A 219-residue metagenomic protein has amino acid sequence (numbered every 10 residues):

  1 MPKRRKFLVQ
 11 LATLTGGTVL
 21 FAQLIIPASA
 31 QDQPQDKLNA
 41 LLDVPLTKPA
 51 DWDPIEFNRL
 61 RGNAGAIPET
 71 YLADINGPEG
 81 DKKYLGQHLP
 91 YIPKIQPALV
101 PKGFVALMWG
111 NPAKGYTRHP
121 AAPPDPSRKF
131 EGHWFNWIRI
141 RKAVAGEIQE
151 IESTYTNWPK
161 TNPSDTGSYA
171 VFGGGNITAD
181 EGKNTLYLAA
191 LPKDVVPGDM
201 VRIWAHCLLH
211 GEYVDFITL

Functional and structural regions predicted by a protein language model:
M1, A22-Y84: C-terminal segment of N-terminal export signals and the immediately downstream linker at the start of the mature
L8-S29: N-terminal export signals
P101-V105: Structural beta-strand segments of beta-rich domains
W109-E131: Short amphipathic, basic-aromatic surface patches that mediate peripheral association with negatively charged
R141-Y187: Extended, solvent-exposed segments with strong compositional bias
P192-G198: Surface-exposed, short loops/turns at beta-strand junctions within beta-sandwich domains
G198-L208: Short, aromatic- and glycine-rich surface loops/edge beta-strands on solvent-exposed regions
L208-D215: Short acidic/polar inter-strand loop motif in beta-rich domains
